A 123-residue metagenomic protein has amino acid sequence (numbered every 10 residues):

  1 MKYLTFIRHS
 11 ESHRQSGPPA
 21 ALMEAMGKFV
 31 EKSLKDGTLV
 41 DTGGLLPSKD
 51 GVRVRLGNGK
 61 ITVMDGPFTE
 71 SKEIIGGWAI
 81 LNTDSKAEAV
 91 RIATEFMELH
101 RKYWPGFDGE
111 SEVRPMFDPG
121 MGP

Functional and structural regions predicted by a protein language model:
M1-P123: Conserved, structured core segments of small domains
